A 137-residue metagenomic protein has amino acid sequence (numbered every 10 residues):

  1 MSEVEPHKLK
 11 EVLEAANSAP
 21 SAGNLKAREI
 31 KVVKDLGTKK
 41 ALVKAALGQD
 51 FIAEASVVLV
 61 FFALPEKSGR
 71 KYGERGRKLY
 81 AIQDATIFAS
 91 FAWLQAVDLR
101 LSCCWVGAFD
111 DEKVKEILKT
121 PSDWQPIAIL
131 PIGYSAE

Functional and structural regions predicted by a protein language model:
M1-K10, I129-E137: Specificity-determining recognition surfaces
K8, L13-E14, S18-F88: Glycine/small-residue-rich phosphate/adenosyl-binding loop
A16, L59, G76-I117: Small-aliphatic-rich amphipathic alpha-helix that forms the alpha element of a beta-alpha
K26, S102-W105, Q125-P126: A short coil-to-beta-strand element that immediately follows conserved catalytic motifs
E29, F109, A128: Residue-level "edge-of-site" marker
G37, E116-K119: Short secondary-structure transition/capping segments
D50-A55, K119-E137: A glycine-rich helix N-cap at a beta->alpha junction
A63, A108, Y134: Short secondary-structure boundary segments
